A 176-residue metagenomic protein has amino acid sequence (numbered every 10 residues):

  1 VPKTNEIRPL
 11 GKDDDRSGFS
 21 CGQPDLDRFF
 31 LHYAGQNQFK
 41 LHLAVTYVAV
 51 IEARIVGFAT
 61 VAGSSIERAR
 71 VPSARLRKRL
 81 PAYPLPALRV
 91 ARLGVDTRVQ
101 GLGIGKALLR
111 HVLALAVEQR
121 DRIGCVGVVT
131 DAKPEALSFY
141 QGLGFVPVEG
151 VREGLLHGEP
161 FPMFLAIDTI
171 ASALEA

Functional and structural regions predicted by a protein language model:
V1-K40: Short amphipathic alpha-helix that is part of the acyltransferase structural core
H42-G63: Conserved beta-hairpin
T46-I51, V90, G127-A132: Extended hydrophobic secondary-structure segments that form protein cores and membrane-embedded regions
F58-R92, L155-G158: Conserved acyl-donor/pantetheine-binding loop and adjacent beta-alpha core of acyl/acetyltransferases and related
A91-G101: A short, internal acetyl-CoA/4′-phosphopantetheine-binding micro-motif in the GNAT/acyltransferase core
G101-L115: Conserved acetyl-CoA-binding loop-helix of GNAT-fold acetyltransferases
G124-E135, E149-A176: C-terminal "cap" of GNAT-fold acetyltransferases
T130, Y140, F145: Conserved active-site tyrosine of GNAT-family acetyltransferases
